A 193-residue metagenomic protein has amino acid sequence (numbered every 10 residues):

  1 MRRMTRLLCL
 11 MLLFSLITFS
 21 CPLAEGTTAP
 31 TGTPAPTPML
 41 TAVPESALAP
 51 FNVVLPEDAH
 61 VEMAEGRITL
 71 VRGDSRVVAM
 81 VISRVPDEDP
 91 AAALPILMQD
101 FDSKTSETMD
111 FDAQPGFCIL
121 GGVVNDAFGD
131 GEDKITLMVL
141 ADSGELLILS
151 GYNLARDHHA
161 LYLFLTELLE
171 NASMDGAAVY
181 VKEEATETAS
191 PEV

Functional and structural regions predicted by a protein language model:
M1-L8: Bacterial N-terminal signal peptides that target proteins for export
C9-F19: Bacterial N-terminal signal peptides
C21-V43, K182-V193: Ser/Thr-rich, Proline-interspersed low-complexity disordered segments
P38-P44, E65-I68, A113-D126: Short, hydrophobic/aromatic-rich segments at coil-to-beta transitions
L40-N52, H159-L161: Short aromatic-glycine motifs in intrinsically disordered, low-complexity regions
A47-I96, V123-G129: Secretory pathway targeting signatures of secreted, lumenal, and periplasmic proteins
E57-A59, I148-V193: Surface-exposed amphipathic alpha-helical segments
M98-G144: Signature of long, low-cysteine stretches enriched in small and polar/charged residues
